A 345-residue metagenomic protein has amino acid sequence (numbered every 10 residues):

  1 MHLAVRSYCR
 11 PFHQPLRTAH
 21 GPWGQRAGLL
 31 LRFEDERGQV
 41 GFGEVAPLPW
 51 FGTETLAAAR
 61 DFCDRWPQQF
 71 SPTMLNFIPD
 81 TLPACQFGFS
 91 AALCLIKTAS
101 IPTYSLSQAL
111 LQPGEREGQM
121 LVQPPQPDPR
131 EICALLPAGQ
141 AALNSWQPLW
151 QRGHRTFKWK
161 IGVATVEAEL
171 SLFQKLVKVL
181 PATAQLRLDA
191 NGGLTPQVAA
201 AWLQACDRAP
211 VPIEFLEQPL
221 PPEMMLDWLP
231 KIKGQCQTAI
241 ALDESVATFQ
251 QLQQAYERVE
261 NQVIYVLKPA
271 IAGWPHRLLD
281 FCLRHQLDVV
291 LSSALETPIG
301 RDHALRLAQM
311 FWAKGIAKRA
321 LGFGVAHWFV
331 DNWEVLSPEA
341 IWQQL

Functional and structural regions predicted by a protein language model:
M1-L186, N191-G193, Q197-A200, Q204-D207 (+2 more regions): N-terminal capping/lid subdomain adjacent to the active-site entrance of alpha/beta enzymes
Y8-P11, A138, V246, L295 (+1 more regions): Short, solvent-exposed coil/turn elements at secondary-structure transition points
V45-W50, F323-F329: Short, solvent-exposed aromatic-acidic interface loops
A84, D288, E296, K318-A320: Short glycine- and Lys/Arg-enriched binding-loop motifs that mark or flank ligand-binding interfaces
W159, A164-A308, F329-P338: Catalytic core of soluble alpha/beta enzymes
M310-A313: Short, well-ordered loop/turn and helix-capping segments at boundaries between secondary-structure elements and domains
G315-V325: Short helix/strand-capping turn motifs
